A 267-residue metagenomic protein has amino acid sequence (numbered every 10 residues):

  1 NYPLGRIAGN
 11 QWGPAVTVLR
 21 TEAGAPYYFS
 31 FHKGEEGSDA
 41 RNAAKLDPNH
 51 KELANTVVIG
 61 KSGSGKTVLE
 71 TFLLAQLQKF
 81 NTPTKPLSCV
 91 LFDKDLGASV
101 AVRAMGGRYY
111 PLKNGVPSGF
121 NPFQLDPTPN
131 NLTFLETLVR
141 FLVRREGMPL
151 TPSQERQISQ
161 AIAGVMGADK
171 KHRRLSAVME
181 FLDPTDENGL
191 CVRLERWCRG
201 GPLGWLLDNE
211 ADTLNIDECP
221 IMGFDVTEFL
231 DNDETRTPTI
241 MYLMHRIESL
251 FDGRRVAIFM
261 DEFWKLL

Functional and structural regions predicted by a protein language model:
N1-Y27, K33-E36, T82, S99-G107 (+1 more regions): P-loop NTPase motor domains
W12-L112: Glycine-rich phosphate-binding loop of nucleotide-binding enzymes
